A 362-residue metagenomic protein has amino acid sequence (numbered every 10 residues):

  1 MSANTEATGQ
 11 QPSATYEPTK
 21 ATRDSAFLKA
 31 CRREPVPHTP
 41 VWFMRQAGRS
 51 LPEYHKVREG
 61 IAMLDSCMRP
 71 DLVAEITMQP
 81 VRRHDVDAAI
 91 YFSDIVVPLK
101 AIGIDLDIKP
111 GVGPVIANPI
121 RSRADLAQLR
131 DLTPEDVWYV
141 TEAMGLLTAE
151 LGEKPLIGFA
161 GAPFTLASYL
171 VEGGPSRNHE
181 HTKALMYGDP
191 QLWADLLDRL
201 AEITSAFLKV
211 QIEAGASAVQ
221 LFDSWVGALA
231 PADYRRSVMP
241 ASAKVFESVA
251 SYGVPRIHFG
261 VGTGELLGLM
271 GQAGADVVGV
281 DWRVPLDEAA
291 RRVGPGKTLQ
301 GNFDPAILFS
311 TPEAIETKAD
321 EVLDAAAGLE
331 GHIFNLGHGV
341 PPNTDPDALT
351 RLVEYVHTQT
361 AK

Functional and structural regions predicted by a protein language model:
S2-P110, K244, E316, P346-K362: N-terminal basic, low-complexity leaders that serve as flexible interaction/assembly modules and, when applicable, as
P12-Y16, I61-A62, Q128-D131, F207 (+2 more regions): N-terminal start-of-chain detector that recognizes signal peptides and the immediate post-cleavage beginning
R23, R32-R33, R45, R49 (+13 more regions): Arginine residue identity/basic-tract feature
E34-D65, I95, K100-P110, I116-S122 (+3 more regions): N-terminal small/glycine-rich loop or linker at the start of catalytic domains across soluble metabolic enzymes
M63, C67, D71, R130-V137 (+1 more regions): Short gly/ser-rich anion-binding loops that grip negatively charged ligand groups
G111-A149: A gly/proline- and charged-residue-enriched helix-loop-helix capping module
D136-K362: Active-site loop segments of alpha/beta catalytic cores
